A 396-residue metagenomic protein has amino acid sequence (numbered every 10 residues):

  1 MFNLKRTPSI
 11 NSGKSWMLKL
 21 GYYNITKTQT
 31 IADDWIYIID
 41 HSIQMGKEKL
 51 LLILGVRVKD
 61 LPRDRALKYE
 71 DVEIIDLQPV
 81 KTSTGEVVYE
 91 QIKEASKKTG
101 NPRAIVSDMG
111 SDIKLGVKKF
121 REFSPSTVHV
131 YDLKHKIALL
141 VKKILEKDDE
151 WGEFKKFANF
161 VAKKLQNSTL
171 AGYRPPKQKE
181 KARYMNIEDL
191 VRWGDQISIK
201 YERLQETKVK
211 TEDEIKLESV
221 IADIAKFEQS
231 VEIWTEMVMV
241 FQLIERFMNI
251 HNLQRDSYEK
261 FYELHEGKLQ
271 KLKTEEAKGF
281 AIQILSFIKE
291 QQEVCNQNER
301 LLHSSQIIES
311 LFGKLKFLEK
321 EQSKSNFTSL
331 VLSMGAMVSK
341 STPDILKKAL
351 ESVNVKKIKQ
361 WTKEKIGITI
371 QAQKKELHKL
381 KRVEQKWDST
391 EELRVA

Functional and structural regions predicted by a protein language model:
N3-A104, S111, L115-F123, H135 (+3 more regions): RNase H-like nuclease fold core
P8-S12, R63, L115, Y131 (+5 more regions): Generic recognition of stable, solvent-exposed alpha-helical segments in well-folded globular domains
T30-I31, P125-S126, Q297-R300: Short hydrophobic "helix-edge" motifs at membrane interfaces and signal-peptide entry regions
K93-A95, V117, L133, G152 (+2 more regions): Intrinsically disordered, low-complexity acidic/Q/S/K-rich activation/interaction tracts characteristic
G110-F120, I137, F160-A396: Acidic/histidine-rich catalytic cores and adjacent linkers of DNA breakage/strand-transfer/modification proteins
S126-I137: Acidic, His- and aromatic-enriched active-site or binding-groove loops in soluble protein domains that engage sugars
L140: Conserved His + Asp/Glu catalytic blocks
L145-L165: A polyampholytic, Gly/Pro-enriched intrinsically disordered region
